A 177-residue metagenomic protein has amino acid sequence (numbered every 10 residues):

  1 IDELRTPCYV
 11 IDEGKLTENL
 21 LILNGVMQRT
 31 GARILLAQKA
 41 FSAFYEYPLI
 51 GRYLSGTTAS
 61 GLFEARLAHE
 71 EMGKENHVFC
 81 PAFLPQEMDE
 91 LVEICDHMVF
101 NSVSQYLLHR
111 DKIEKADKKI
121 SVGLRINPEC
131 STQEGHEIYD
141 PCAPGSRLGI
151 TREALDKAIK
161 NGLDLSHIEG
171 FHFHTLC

Functional and structural regions predicted by a protein language model:
I1-D2, L20, E134: Residue-level detector of functional hotspots within protein domains
I1-Y9: Generic N-terminal amphipathic, Lys/Arg-enriched alpha-helix
R5, T30-G31: Eukaryotic alpha-helical scaffold "rod" segments
L16-N19, L23, A158: Alpha-helical packing segments of well-folded alpha/beta enzyme cores
A32-C177: Active-site-proximal beta-alpha core segment in soluble small-molecule metabolic enzymes
